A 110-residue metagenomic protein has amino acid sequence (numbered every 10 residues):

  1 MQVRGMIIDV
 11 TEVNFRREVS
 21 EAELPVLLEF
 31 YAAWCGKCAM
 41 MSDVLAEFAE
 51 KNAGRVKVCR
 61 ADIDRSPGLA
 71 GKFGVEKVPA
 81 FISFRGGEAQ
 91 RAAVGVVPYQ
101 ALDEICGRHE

Functional and structural regions predicted by a protein language model:
M1-M6, E47: N-terminal targeting signals for export/organelle localization
I8-P25, P67: A short beta-strand-turn-helix
D9-V10, F30, S42-A49, A53-G68 (+1 more regions): Thiol-based oxidoreductase modules, predominantly thioredoxin-like and allied folds used for disulfide exchange
E18, L69-K72, I105: CheY-like receiver
E23, Y31-W34, K77: Short pre-active-site segment immediately N-terminal to redox-active cysteine/selenocysteine motifs in thiol-based
E29-Y31, S83: Structural cue for short, hydrophobic secondary-structure segments
W34-M41: Short, thiol/selenol-centered motifs that function as redox-active sites or metal-ligating centers
K77-E110: Non-catalytic, surface beta->alpha helical segment in thiol-disulfide oxidoreductase systems
